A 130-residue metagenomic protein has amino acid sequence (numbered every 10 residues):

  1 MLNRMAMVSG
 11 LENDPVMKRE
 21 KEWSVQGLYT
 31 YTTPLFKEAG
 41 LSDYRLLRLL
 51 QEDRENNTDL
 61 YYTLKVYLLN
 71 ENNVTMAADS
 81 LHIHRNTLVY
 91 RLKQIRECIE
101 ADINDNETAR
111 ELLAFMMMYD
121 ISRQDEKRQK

Functional and structural regions predicted by a protein language model:
M1-K130: Cytosolic nucleotide-utilizing catalytic cores of signal-transduction proteins
